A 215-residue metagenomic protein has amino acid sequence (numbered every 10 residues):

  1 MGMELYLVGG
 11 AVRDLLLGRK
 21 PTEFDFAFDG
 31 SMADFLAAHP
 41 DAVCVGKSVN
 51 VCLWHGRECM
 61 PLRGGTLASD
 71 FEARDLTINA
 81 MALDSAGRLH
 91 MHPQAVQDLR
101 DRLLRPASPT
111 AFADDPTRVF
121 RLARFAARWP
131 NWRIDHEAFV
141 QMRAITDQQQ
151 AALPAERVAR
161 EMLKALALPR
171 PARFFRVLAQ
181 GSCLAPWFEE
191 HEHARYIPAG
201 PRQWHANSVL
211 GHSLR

Functional and structural regions predicted by a protein language model:
M1-R215: Catalytic cores of the polymerase beta-like nucleotidyltransferase superfamily and closely associated nucleotide
